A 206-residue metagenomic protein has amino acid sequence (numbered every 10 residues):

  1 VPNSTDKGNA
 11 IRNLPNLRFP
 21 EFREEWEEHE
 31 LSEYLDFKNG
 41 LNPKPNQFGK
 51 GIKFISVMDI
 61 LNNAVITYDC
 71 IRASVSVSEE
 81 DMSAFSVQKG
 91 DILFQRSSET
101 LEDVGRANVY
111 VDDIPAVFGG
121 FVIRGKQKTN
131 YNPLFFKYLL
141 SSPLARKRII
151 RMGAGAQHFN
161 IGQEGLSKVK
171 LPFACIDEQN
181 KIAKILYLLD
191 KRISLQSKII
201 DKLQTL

Functional and structural regions predicted by a protein language model:
V1-E24, L195-L206: Short amphipathic coiled-coil heptad-repeat segments
I11-N13, N42-P45, P115-F121, Y131 (+2 more regions): A short glycine-rich beta-alpha junction/loop motif
N16-L41, K168: Non-catalytic DNA-recognition/assembly elements of restriction-modification systems
N16-P20, I182-I193: Hydrophobic structural patches
S32-K44, D59-I92: Sequence-specific dsDNA recognition surfaces
L61-A73, I92-F118, L134-Y138, K147-R151: Short, ligand-facing micro-motifs at secondary-structure edges
E178-K181, L206: Short, solvent-exposed linear patches
